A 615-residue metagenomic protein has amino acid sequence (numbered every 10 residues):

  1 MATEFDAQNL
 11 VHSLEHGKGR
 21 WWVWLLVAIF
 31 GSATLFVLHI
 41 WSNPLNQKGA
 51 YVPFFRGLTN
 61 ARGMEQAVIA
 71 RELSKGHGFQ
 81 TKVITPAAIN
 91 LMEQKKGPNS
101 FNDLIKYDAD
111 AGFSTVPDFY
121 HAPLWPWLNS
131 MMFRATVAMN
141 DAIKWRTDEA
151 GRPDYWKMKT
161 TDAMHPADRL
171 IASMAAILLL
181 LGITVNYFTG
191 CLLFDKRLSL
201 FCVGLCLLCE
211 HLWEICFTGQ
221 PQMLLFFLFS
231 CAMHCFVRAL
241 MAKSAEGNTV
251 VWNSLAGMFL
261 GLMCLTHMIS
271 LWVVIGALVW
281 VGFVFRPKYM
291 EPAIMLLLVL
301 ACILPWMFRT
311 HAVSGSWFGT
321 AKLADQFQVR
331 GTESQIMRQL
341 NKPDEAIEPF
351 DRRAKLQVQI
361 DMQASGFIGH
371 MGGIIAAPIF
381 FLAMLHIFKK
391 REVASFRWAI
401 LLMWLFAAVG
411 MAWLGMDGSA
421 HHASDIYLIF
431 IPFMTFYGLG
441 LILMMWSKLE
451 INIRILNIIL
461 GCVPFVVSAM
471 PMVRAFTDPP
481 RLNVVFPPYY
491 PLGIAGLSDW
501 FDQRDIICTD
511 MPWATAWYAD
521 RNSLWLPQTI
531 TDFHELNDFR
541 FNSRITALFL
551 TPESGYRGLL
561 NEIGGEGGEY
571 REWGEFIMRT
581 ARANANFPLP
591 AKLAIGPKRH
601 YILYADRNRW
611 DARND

Functional and structural regions predicted by a protein language model:
M1-Q47, D168, E291-I294, L298 (+2 more regions): Start-transfer (signal-anchor) and selected internal transmembrane alpha helices of multi-pass inner/ER membrane
G19-A28, R197, G204, V250-M258 (+6 more regions): Signature aromatic-anchored transmembrane alpha helix within multi-pass, membrane-resident enzymes that catalyze glycan
P44-A61, Q66, R454-A514, I530 (+3 more regions): Membrane-embedded, lumen/periplasm-facing catalytic core of multi-pass transferases that use lipid-linked donors
M139-R169, L181-L208, F226-F227, N452: Transmembrane-helix signature of polytopic, membrane-embedded enzymes that assemble or transfer cell-envelope glycans
N186, V279-G282, Q357-W404, A408: Hydrophobic, aromatic-rich transmembrane alpha-helices and their immediate juxtamembrane boundary segments
L192, R197-L198, K243-V251, V284-I294 (+2 more regions): Membrane-interface helix-loop-helix junctions at transmembrane boundaries of multi-pass membrane enzymes, predominantly
I215-C216, P221-S230, M263-T266, W272 (+2 more regions): Hydrophobic/aromatic-rich transmembrane helices and adjacent perimembrane loops
R238-A242, W272-L300, M307-F308: Perimembrane helix-loop-helix junctions
